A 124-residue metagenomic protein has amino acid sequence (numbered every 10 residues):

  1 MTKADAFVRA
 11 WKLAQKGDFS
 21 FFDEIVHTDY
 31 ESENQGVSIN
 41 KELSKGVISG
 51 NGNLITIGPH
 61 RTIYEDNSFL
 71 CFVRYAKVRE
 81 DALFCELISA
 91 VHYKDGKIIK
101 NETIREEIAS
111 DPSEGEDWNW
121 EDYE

Functional and structural regions predicted by a protein language model:
M1-E124: C-terminal and inter-domain tail/linker signature
